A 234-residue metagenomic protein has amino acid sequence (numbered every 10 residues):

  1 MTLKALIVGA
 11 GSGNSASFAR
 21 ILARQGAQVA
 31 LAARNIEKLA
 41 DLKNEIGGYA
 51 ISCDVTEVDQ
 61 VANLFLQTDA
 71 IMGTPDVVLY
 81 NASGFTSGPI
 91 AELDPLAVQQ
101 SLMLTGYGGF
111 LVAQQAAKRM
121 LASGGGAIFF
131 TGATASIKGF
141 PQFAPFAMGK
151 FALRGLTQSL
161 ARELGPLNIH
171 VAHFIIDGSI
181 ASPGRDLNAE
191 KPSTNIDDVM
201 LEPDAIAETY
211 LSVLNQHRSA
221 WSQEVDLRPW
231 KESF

Functional and structural regions predicted by a protein language model:
G11-G13: Conserved glycine-rich cofactor-binding loop
C53-L64, P95: The beta1-alpha1 cofactor-binding region of Rossmann-like NAD(H)/NADP(H)-dependent oxidoreductases
T74-D76, P89, M120-A133, P166-I169: Active-site loop of short-chain dehydrogenase/reductase
P89-I90, A97-S101: Substrate-binding pocket helix/loop in short-chain dehydrogenase/reductase
A113-Q114, Q158: A short, exposed helix-loop element centered on a Lys and neighboring polar residues
A127-A152, T157-Q158, R162-G165: Catalytic loop of short-chain dehydrogenase/reductase
P166-G178, A189-F234: C-terminal helical subdomain
